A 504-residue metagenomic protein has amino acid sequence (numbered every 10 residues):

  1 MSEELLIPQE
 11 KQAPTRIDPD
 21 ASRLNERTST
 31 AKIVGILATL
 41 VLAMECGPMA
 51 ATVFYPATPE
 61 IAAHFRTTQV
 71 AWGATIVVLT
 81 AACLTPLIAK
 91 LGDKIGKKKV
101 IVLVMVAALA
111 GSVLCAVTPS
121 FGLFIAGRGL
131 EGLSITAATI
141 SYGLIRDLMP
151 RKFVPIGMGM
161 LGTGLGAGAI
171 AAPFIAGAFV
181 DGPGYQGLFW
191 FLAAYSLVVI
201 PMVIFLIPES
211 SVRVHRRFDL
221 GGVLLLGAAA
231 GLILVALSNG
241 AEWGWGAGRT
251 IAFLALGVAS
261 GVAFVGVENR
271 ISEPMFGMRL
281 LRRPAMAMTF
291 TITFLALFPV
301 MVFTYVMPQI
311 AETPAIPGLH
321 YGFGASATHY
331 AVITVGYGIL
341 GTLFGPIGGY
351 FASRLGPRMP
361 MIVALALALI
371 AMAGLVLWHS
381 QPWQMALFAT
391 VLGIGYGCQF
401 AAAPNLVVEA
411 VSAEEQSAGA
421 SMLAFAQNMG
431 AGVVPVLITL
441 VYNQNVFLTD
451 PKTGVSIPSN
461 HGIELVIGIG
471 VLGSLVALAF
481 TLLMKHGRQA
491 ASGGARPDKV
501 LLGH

Functional and structural regions predicted by a protein language model:
M1-P48: Cytosolic juxtamembrane N-terminal segment immediately preceding the first transmembrane helix of multi-pass
I33-A50, F54-Y55, W190, P274-F447 (+1 more regions): 12-transmembrane solute porter fold
Y55-A82, F121, A325-V332: Extracellular/periplasmic helix-loop-helix junction of adjacent transmembrane segments in MFS-like secondary
H64, G96, V117-L123, P150 (+2 more regions): Helix-breaking motifs and short loop linkers at transmembrane-helix boundaries and internal kinks in secondary membrane
T75-A89, S141-Y142, V335-I347: Central cavity-lining transmembrane alpha-helices of secondary-active solute carriers, predominantly the Major
A82-P119: Conserved MFS/SLC helix-loop-helix module at the cytosolic interface between two early adjacent transmembrane helices
A107-L114, G122-L130, W383-V391: Paired small-residue
D181-T291, F298-P299, G470, G487: Hydrophobic transmembrane-helix bundles of small-molecule transporters
